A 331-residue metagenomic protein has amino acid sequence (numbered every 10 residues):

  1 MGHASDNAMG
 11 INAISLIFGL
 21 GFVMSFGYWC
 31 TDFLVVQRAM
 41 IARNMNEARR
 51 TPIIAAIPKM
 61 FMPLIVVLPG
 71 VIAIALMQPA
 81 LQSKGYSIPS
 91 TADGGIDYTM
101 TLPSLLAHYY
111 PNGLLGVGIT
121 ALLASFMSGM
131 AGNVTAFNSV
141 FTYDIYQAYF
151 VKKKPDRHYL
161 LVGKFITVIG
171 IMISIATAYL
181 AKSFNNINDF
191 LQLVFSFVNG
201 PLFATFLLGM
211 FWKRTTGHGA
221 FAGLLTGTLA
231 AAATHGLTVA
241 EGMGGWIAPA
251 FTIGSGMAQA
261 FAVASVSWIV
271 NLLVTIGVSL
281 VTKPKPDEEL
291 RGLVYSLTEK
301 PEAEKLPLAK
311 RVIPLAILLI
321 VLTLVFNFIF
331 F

Functional and structural regions predicted by a protein language model:
M1-F331: Membrane-embedded helix-loop-helix hairpins and adjacent transmembrane boundary segments in multi-pass transporters
